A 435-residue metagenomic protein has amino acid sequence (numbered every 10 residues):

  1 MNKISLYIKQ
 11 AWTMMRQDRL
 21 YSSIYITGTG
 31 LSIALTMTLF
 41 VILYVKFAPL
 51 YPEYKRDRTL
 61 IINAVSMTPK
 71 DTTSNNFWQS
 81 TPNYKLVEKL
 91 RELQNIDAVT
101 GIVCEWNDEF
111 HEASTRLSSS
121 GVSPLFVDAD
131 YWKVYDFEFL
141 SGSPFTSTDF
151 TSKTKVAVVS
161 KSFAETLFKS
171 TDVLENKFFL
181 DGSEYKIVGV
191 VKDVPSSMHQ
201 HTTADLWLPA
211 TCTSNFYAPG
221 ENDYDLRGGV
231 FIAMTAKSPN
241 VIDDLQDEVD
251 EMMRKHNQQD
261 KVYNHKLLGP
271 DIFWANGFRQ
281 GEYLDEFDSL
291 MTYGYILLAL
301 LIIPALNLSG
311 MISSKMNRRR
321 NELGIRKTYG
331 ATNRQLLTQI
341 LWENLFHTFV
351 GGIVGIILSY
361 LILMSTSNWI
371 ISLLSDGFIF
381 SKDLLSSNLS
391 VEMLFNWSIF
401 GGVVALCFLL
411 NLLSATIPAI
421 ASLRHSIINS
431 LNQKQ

Functional and structural regions predicted by a protein language model:
Y7, P49, F395-Q435: C-terminal membrane-exit region of the final transmembrane helix in multipass inner-membrane proteins
I8-L20, I24, L306-H347, R424-Q435: Intracellular coupling helices
Q17-F47, D285-N321, F349-V350, V354 (+1 more regions): Hydrophobic alpha-helical transmembrane segments of multi-pass inner-membrane transport and secretion
L20-S32, N321-N368, G402, L406-L410 (+1 more regions): Transmembrane alpha-helical interface segments in multi-pass membrane proteins
F40-A113, S118, L226-F231, S372-N388: Membrane-proximal extracellular/periplasmic loop immediately following the first transmembrane helix
V103-E105, E112-P144, F150-T151: The feature marks short, hydrophobic/small-residue-biased sequence motifs that occur predominantly
D128-P144, K155-E282: Mid-to-C-terminal secondary-structure elements that act as membrane-proximal/extracytoplasmic interface segments
I356-G402: Short helix-loop junctions at transmembrane helix boundaries
